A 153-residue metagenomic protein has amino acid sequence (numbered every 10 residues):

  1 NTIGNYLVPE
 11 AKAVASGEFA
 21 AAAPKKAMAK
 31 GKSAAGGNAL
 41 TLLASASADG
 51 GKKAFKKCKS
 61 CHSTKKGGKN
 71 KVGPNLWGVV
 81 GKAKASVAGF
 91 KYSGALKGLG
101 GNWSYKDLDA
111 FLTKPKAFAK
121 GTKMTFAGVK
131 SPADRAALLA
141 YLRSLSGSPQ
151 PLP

Functional and structural regions predicted by a protein language model:
N1-A34, Q150-P153: N-terminal export/targeting leaders of redox proteins
N1-L7, N102-L152: C-terminal capping alpha-helices of c-type cytochrome domains
P9-K12, G67, A85, G89 (+1 more regions): Charged, solvent-exposed alpha-helical segments that act as regulatory interaction surfaces
A21-F55: Electrostatic cytochrome c docking/interface patches
L40-A46, K59-S63, K91-G94: N-terminal post-signal-peptidase region of extra-cytosolic proteins
A48, K52, K66-Y105, K123-V129: Gly/Gly-Pro-rich "capping" loops immediately C-terminal to redox-active cysteine motifs in periplasmic/lumenal
G51, F55-T64, L138-L142: The canonical Cys-X-X-Cys-His
S60, G68, D134: Short phosphate-engaging motifs
